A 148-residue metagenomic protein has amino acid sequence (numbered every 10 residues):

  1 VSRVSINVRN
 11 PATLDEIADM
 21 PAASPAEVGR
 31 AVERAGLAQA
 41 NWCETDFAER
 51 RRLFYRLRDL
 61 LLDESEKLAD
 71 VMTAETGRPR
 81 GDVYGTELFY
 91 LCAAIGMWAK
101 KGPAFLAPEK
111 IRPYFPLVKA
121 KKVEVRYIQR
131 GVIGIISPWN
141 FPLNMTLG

Functional and structural regions predicted by a protein language model:
V1-K121: N-terminal Rossmann-like NAD(P)+-binding subdomain of aldehyde/semialdehyde dehydrogenases
I111-G148: Conserved small-residue-rich beta-alpha loop and adjacent elements that most often cradle the phosphate/pyrophosphate
